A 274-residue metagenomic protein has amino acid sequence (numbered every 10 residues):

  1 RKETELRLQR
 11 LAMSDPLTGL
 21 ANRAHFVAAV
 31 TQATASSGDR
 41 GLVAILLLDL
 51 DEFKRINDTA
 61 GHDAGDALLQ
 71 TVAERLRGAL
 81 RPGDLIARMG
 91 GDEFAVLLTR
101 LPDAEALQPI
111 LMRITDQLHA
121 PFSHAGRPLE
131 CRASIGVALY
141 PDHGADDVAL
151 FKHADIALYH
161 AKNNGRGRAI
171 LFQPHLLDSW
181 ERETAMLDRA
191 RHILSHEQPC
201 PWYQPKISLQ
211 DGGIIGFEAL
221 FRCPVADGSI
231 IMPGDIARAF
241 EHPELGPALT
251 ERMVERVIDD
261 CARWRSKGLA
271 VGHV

Functional and structural regions predicted by a protein language model:
R7-A12, P16, A21-L42, A73-R81 (+2 more regions): Short regulatory alpha-helical coupling segments that immediately precede and/or link into cyclic nucleotide signaling
L8, F26, V30-A33, F94 (+3 more regions): Hydrophobic scaffolding residues in well-structured cytosolic catalytic/regulatory domains that bind or process
Q9-A28, L48-H62, A67-Q70, P201: Conserved nucleotide-binding and Mg2+-coordinating catalytic segments in signaling enzymes
M13, T31, A35, A73-A104 (+2 more regions): Conserved helix-loop-beta segment at the catalytic/binding core of cyclic-nucleotide signaling proteins
D15-T18, L46-D49, G91, A154 (+1 more regions): Conserved metal-coordinating catalytic motifs of nucleotidyl cyclase and c-di-GMP turnover enzymes
V27-A60, A87, G216: Active-site-proximal structural segments of metal-dependent nucleotidyl cyclase/transferase enzymes
A29, R182-F240, R263-S266, A270-V274: Active-site core of bacterial EAL-family cyclic-dinucleotide phosphodiesterase domains
I86, R113, Q117, S123 (+10 more regions): Cyclic nucleotide signaling catalytic output domains
